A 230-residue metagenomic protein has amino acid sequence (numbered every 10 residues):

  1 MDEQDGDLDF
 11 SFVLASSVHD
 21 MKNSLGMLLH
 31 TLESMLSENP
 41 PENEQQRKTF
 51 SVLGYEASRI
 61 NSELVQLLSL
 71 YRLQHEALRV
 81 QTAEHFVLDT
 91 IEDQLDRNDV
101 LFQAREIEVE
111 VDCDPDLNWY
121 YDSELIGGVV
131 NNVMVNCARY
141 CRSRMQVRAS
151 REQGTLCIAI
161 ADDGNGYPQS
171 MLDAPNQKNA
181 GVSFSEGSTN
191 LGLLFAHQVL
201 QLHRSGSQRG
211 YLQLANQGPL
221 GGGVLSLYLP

Functional and structural regions predicted by a protein language model:
L32, L36-E44: Short acidic helix/loop segment immediately C-terminal to the autophosphorylated histidine in two-component histidine
Y55-E63: Short alpha-helical segment of the dimerization/phosphotransfer core of two-component systems
H75-V80, N118-Y121: Conserved micro-motifs of the catalytic ATP-binding
A83, E108-L117: Conserved catalytic submotifs in the C-terminal HATPase_c
A83-D96: A conserved beta-strand-to-alpha-helix junction within the catalytic ATP-binding
R144-G154: Short beta-strand/loop element within the Bergerat-fold HATPase_c
Y167-A180: Short conserved segment of the HATPase_c
Q201-G218: Glycine-rich ATP-binding loops of the HATPase_c
